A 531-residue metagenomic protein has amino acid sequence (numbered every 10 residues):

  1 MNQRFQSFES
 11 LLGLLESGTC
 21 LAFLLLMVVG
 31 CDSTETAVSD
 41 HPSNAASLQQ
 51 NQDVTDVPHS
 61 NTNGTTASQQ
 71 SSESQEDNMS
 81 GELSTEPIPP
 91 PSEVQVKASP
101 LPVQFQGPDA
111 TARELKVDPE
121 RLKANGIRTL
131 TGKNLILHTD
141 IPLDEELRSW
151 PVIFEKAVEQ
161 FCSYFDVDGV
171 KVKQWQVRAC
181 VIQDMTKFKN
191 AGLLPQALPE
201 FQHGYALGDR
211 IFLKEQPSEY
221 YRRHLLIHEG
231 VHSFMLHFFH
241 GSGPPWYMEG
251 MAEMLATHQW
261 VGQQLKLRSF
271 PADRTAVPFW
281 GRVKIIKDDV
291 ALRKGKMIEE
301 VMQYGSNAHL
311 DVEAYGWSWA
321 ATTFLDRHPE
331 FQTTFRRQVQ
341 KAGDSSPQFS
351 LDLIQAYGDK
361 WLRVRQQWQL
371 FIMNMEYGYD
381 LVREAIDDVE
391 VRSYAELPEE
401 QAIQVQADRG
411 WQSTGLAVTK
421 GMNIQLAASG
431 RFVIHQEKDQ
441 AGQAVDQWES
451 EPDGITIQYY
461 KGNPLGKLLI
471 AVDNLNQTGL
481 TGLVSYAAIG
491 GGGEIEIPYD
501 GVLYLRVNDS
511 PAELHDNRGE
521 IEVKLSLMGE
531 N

Functional and structural regions predicted by a protein language model:
M1-L14: N-terminal secretory signal peptides that target proteins for export/translocation
V28-G30: C-terminal motif of bacterial Sec signal peptides marking the signal peptidase cleavage site
D32-E35: Bacterial signal peptide processing site
L48, Q52, H59, T65 (+4 more regions): Beta/coil-rich, acidic/histidine-enriched accessory regions frequently appended to metallopeptidases
S99-L115, L122-P244, L255, Q259-G262 (+2 more regions): Juxtacatalytic substrate-recognition/specificity segment
K123, L193-R210, E215, Y221 (+1 more regions): Acidic/His/Gly-enriched intrinsically disordered linker/tail segments that often contain short helix/coil "MoRF-like"
G421-L426, I497-D509: Noncatalytic modules at the cell exterior or secretory-pathway interfaces, chiefly beta-strand-rich lectin/adhesion
I434-I489: Surface-exposed beta-strand/loop patches in noncatalytic accessory domains and peripheral targeting/linker segments
